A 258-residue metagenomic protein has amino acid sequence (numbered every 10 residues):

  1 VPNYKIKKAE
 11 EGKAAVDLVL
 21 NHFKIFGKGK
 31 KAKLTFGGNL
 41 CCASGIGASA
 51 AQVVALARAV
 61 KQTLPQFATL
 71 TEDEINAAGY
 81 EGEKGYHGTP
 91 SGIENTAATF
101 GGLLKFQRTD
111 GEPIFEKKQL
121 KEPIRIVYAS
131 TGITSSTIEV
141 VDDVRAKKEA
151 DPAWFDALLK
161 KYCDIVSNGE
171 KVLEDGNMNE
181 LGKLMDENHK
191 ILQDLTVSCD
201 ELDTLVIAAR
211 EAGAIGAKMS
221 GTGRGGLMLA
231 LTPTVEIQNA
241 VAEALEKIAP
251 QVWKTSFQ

Functional and structural regions predicted by a protein language model:
V1-K28, G37, C42, Q62-T69 (+3 more regions): C-terminal nucleotide
K31-K33: Residues at or immediately flanking beta-strands
I46-F67: DPxDG-like acidic metal-binding loop motif
Q52, L227-L229: Conserved short hydrophobic patches within well-ordered secondary structure
G223-G225: Glycine-rich nucleotide-binding loop
